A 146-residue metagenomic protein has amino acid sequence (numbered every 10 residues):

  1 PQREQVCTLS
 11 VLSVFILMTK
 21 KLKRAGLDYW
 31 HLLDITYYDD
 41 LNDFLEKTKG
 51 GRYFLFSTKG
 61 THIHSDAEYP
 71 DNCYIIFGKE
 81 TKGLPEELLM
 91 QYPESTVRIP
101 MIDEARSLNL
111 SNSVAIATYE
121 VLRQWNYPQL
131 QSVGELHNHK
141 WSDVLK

Functional and structural regions predicted by a protein language model:
P1-K146: Post-transcriptional modification and biogenesis factors for structured RNAs of the translation apparatus
